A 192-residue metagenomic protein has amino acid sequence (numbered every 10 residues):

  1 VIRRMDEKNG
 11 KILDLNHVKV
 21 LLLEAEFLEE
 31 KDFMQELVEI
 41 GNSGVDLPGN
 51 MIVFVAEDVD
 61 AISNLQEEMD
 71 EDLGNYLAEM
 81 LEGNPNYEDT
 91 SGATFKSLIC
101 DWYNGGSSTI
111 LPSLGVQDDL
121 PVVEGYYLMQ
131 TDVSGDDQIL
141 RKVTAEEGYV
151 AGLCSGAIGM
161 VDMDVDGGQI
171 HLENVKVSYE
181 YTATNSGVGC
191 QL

Functional and structural regions predicted by a protein language model:
V1-L192: A glycine-rich, acidic short-motif signal
